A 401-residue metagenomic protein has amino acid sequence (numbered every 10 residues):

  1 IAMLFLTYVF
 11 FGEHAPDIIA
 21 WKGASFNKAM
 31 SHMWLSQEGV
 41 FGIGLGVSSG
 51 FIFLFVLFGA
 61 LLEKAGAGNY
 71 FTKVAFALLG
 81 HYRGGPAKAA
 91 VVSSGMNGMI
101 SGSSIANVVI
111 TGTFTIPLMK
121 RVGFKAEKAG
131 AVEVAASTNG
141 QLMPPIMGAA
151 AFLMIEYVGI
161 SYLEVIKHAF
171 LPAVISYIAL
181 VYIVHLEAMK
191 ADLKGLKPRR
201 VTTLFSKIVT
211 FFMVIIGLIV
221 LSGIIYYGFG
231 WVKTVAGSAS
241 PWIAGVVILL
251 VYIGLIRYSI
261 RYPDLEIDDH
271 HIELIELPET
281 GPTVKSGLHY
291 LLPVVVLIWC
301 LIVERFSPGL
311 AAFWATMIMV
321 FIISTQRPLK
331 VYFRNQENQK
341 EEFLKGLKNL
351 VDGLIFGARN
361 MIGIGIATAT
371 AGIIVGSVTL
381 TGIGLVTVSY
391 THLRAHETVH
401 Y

Functional and structural regions predicted by a protein language model:
L4-N69, V303, G309, F313 (+2 more regions): Core transmembrane alpha-helical segments of multi-pass membrane transporters/permeases
F5-L6, G95, S137, A173 (+1 more regions): Residue-level recognition of pore/gate-forming positions within transmembrane alpha-helices of multi-pass
F55, P86, G140-A149, S176-L180 (+2 more regions): Hydrophobic alpha-helical transmembrane segments in multi-pass membrane proteins
F55-A106, T111-A126, T387: Membrane-embedded helical hairpins/re-entrant loop segments and their flanking transmembrane helices within multi-pass
L78, Y82, A135-L142, L354-M361: Loop-to-transmembrane-helix entry motif
S94-T111, A126-K167, S176-A188, D192: Alpha-helical transmembrane segments and, especially, the helix-loop junctions at the ends of these helices
K167-N360: Long, contiguous bundles of hydrophobic transmembrane helices that form the permeation core of multi-pass
T391-T398: Conserved small/polar residues in nucleotide/adenosyl-binding loops
